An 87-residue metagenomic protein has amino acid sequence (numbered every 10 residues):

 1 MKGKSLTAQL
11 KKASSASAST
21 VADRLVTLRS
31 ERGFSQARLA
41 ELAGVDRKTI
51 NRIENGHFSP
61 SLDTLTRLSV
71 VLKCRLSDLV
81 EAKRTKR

Functional and structural regions predicted by a protein language model:
M1-R32, A37, K86-R87: N-terminal flexible/basic segments that precede or flank functional cores
L25, Q36, R47, L62-L65: Helix-turn-helix DNA-binding elements, focusing on the entry/boundary residues of the two helices that contact DNA
S30, E41, V70: Alpha-helical residues within the helix-turn-helix
S30, G44, N55-H57, R84: Residue-level detection of the helix-turn-helix DNA-binding "recognition helix"
G33-R52: Short alpha-helical DNA-recognition segment
D63-D78: DNA major-groove recognition helix of helix-turn-helix/homeodomain DNA-binding modules
D78-R87: Short amphipathic recognition helices of helix-turn-helix/homeodomain-type DNA-binding modules
